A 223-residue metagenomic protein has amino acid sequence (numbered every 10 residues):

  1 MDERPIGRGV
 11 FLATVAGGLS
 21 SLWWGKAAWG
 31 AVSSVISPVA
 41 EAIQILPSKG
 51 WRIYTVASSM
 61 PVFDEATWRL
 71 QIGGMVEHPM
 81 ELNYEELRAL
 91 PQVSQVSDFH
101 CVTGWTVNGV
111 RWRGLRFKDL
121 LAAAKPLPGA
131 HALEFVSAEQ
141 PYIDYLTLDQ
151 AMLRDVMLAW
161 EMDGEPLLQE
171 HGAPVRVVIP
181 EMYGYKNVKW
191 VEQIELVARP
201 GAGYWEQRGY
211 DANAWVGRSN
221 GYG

Functional and structural regions predicted by a protein language model:
M1-L19: N-terminal secretory signal peptides and thylakoid transit peptides that target proteins across membranes
D2-G7, K26-G223: Structured, non-membrane catalytic/scaffold regions adjacent to prosthetic-group chemistry
